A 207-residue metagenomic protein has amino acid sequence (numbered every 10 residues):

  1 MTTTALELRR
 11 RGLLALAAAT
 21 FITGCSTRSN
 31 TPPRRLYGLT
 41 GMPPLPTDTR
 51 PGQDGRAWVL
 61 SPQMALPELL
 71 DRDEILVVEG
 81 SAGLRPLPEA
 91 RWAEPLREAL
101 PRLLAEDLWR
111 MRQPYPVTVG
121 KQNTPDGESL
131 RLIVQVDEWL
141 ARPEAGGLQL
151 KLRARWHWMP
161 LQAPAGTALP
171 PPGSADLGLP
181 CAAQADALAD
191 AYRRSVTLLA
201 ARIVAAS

Functional and structural regions predicted by a protein language model:
M1-T23: N-terminal secretory signal peptides
C25-L96: A structural "domain/chain start" motif
T27-L39, M111-Q162: Surface-exposed short loop/turn segments
W58-Q63, L76, R131-Q135, K151-R155 (+1 more regions): Soluble periplasmic/extracytoplasmic beta-strand elements of cell-envelope proteins
M64-L66, G80-A82, D137-W139, R155-M159 (+1 more regions): Solvent-exposed coil/turn segments that connect beta secondary-structure elements in extracytoplasmic/periplasmic
R85-A90, Q162-A205: Short secondary-structure boundary motifs at beta->alpha junctions and helix caps
A105, W109-Q113, V204-A205: Sec-exported extracytoplasmic/periplasmic mature domains
